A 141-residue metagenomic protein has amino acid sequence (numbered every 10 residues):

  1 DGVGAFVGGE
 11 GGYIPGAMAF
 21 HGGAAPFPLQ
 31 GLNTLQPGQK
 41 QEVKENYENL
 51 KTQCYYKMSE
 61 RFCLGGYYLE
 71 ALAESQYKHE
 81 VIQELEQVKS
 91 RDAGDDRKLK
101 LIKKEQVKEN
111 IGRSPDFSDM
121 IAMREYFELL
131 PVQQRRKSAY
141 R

Functional and structural regions predicted by a protein language model:
D1-K98, P131, K137-R141: Mg2+-dependent endonuclease catalytic cores in nucleic-acid-processing enzymes, primarily RNase H-like
K104-L130: Acidic, Mg2+-coordinating catalytic module of metal-dependent nucleases/exonucleases that use a two-metal-ion mechanism
K108, R135-R136: Compositionally biased, intrinsically disordered low-complexity segments enriched in polar/proline residues
